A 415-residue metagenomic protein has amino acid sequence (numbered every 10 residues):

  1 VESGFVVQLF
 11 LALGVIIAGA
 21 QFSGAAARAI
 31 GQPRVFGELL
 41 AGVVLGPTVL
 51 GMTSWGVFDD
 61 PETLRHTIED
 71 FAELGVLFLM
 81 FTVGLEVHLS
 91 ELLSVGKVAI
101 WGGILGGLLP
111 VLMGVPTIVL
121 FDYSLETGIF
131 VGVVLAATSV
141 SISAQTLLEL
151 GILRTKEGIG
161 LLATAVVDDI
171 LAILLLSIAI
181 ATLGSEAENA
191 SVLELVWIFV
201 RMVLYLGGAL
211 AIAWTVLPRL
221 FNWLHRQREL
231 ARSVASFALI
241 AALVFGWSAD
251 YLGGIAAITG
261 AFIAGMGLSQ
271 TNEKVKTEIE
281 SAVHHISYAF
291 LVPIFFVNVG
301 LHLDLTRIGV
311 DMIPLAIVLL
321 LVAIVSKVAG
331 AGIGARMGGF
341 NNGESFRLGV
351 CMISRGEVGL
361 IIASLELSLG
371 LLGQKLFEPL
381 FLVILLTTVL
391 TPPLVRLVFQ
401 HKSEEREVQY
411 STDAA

Functional and structural regions predicted by a protein language model:
V1, T53-H66, V119-D122, T182-W197 (+3 more regions): Membrane-interface helix termini and inter-helical loops of multi-pass transporters
E2-I16, T63-M80, L125-S139, I198-A211 (+3 more regions): Structural signature of hydrophobic alpha-helical transmembrane segments
A18-A29, L89, L93, K97-L153 (+2 more regions): Transmembrane alpha-helices that form the ion-translocation and gating core of multi-pass ion transport proteins
A26-Q32, I212-S233, E273-V283, S403: Membrane interface segments of multi-pass transport proteins and intramembrane proteases
E38-L50, W101-V115, A163-S177, L230-G246 (+3 more regions): Small-residue-rich segments of transmembrane alpha-helices in multi-pass membrane proteins, especially helix faces
A41, L50, S54, V76-M80 (+10 more regions): Alpha-helical transmembrane segments and their lipid-water interface positions in multi-pass membrane proteins
L45-V98, H225-L230, V234, A238-V318 (+1 more regions): Membrane-interface junctions of multi-pass transporters
H88-S94, A144-V167, L171-V203, R219-N222: Alpha-helical transmembrane bundle and helix-membrane interface signal in multi-pass integral membrane proteins
